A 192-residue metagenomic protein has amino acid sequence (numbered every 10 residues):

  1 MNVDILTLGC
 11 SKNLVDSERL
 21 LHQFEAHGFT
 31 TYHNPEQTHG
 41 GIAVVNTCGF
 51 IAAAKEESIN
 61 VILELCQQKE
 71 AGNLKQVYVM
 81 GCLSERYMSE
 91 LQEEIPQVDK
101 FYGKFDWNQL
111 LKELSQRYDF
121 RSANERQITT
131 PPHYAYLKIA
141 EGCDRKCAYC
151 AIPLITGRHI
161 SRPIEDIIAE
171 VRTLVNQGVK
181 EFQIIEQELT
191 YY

Functional and structural regions predicted by a protein language model:
M1-Y192: Proteins enriched for Cys/Gly/acidic motifs involved in redox and nucleic-acid/cofactor modification
